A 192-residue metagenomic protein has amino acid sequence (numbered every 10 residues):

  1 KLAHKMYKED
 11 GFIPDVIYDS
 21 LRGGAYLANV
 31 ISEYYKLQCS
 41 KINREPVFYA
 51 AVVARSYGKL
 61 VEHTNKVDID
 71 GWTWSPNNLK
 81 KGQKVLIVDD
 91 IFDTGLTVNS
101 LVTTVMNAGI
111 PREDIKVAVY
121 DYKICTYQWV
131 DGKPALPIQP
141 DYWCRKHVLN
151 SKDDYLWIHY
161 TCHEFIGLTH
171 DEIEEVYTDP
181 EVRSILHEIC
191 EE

Functional and structural regions predicted by a protein language model:
K1-I13: Active-site-facing substrate-recognition patch
G11-R22: Short glycine-rich phosphate-binding loop at a beta-alpha junction
I13-P14, K80-K84, R112-D114: A general structural motif
V16, A50, L86, K116-A118 (+1 more regions): A structural signal for isolated positions on well-ordered beta-strands in alpha/beta enzyme cores
G24-A28, S32, V98: Short, highly selective alpha-helical patches that border small-molecule cofactor pockets in redox/cofactor-processing
E33-K41: Short helix-loop-beta junction
S40-L86, D93-T103: Short, glycine/charge-rich flexible loops or terminal/linker lids adjacent to PRPP-binding catalytic cores
T103-E192: PRPP-dependent phosphoribosyltransferase catalytic core
